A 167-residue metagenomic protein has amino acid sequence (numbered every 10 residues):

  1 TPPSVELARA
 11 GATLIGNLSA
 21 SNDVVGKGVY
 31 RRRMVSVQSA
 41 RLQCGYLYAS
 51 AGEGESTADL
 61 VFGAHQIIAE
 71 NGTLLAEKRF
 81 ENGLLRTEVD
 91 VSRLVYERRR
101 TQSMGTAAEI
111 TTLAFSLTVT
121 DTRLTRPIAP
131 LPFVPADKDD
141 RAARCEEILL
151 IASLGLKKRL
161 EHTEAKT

Functional and structural regions predicted by a protein language model:
P2-L85: CN hydrolase (nitrilase-like) catalytic-core segments centered on the catalytic cysteine and neighboring Lys/Glu
T57-L60, A64-K166: Active-site-adjacent "lid"/gating segments
